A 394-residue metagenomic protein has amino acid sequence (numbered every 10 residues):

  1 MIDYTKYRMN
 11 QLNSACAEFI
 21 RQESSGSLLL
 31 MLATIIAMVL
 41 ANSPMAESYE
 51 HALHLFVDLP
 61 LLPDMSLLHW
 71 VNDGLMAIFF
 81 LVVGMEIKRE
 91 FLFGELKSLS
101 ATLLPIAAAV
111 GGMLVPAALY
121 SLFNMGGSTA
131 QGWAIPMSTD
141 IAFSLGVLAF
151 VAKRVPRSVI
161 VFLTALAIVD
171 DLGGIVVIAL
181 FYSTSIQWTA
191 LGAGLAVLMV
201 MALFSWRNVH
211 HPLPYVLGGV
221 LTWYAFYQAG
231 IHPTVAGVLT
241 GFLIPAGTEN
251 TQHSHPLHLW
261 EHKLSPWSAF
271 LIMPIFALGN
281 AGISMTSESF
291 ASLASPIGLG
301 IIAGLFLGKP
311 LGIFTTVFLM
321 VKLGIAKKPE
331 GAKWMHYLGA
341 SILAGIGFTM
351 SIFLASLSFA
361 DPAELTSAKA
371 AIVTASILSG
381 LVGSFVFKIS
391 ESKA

Functional and structural regions predicted by a protein language model:
I2-Q22, H211-L221, A225, A236-W334 (+1 more regions): Predominantly late transmembrane helices and immediately cytosolic-facing juxtamembrane segments
N13-A17, V82-K97, L145-P156, M199-H210 (+3 more regions): C-terminal ends of transmembrane helices
T34-S48, N280: Alpha-helical transmembrane segments of multi-pass membrane proteins
A46-L61, N124-T129, V176-I178, I283-A294 (+1 more regions): Membrane-interface helix termini and inter-helical loops of multi-pass transporters
H69-F80, S128-A142, S183-A196, H232-T240 (+1 more regions): Structural signature of hydrophobic alpha-helical transmembrane segments
E90-A118, Q187-M199, M285-L311, W334-Y337 (+1 more regions): Entry/N-cap segments of selected transmembrane alpha helices and their immediately preceding amphipathic helices
P105-L145, I302-S358, L378-S392: Transmembrane alpha-helices that form the ion-translocation and gating core of multi-pass ion transport proteins
L148-P245: Functional cores that coordinate and move charged inorganic groups
